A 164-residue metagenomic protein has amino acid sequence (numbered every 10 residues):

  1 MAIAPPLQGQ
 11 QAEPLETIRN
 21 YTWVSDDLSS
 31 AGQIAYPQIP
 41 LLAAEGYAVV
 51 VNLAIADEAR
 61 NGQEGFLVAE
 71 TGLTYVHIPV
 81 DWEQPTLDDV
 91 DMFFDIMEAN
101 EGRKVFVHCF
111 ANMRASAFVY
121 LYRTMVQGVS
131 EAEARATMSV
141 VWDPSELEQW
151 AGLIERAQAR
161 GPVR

Functional and structural regions predicted by a protein language model:
I3-V105, F118-R164: Cys-dependent protein tyrosine phosphatase-like superfamily
C109: Short cysteine clusters
M113-A117: Glycine-rich nucleophile elbow surrounding the catalytic serine of serine-hydrolase chemistry
